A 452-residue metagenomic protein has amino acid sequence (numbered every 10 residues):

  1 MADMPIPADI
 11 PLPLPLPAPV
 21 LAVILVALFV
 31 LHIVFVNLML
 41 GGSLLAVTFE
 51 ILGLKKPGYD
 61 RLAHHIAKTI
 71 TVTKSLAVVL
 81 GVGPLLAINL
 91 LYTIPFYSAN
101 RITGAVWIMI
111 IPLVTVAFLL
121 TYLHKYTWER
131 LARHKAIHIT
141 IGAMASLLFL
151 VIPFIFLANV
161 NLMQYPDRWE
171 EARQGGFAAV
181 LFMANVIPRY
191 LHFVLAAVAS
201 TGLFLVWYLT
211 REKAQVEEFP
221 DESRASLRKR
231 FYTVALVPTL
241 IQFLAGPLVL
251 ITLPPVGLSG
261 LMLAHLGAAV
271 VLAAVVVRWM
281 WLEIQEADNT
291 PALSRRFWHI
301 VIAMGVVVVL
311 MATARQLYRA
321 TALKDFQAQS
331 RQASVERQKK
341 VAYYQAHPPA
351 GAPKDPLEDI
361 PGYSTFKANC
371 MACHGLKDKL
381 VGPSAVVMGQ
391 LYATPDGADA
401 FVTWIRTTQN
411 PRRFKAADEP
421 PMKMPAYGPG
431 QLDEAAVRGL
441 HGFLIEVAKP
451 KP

Functional and structural regions predicted by a protein language model:
A2-F29, K56-L62, L86-V106, N159-Y190 (+2 more regions): Membrane-interface interhelical loops and short amphipathic "cap" helices that link adjacent transmembrane segments
V36-A46, I108-K125, L191-Y208, A268-E283: Hydrophobic cores of alpha-helical transmembrane segments in multi-pass inner/ER membrane proteins, independent
T73-I141, L244-A274: Membrane-interface helix-loop-helix modules in multi-pass inner-membrane proteins
T290-R319: Internal/C-terminal transmembrane anchor helices
R337-T365: Electrostatic cytochrome c docking/interface patches
P356-D378, T403: Sequence/structural segment immediately N-terminal to covalent heme-attachment motifs in c-type and related
G375-T407: Gly/Gly-Pro-rich "capping" loops immediately C-terminal to redox-active cysteine motifs in periplasmic/lumenal
V381-G389, T408-G439: Axial heme c-ligation environment in periplasmic c-type cytochrome domains
